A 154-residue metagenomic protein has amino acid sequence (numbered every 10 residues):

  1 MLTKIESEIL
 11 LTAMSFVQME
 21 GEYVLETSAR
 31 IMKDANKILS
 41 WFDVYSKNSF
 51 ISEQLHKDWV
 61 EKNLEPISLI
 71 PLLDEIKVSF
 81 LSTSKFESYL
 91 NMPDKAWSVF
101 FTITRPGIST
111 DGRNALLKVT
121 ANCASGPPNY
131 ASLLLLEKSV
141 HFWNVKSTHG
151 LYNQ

Functional and structural regions predicted by a protein language model:
M1-N114, A121-P128, Q154: Flexible low-complexity loop/turn motifs enriched in small/helix-breaking residues
A115-L116, N144: General beta-strand recognition
V119-T120, N129-L136: Low-complexity, intrinsically disordered Gly/Pro/Thr-rich segments
L134-N153: Short beta-strand edge/turn micro-motifs at domain boundaries
